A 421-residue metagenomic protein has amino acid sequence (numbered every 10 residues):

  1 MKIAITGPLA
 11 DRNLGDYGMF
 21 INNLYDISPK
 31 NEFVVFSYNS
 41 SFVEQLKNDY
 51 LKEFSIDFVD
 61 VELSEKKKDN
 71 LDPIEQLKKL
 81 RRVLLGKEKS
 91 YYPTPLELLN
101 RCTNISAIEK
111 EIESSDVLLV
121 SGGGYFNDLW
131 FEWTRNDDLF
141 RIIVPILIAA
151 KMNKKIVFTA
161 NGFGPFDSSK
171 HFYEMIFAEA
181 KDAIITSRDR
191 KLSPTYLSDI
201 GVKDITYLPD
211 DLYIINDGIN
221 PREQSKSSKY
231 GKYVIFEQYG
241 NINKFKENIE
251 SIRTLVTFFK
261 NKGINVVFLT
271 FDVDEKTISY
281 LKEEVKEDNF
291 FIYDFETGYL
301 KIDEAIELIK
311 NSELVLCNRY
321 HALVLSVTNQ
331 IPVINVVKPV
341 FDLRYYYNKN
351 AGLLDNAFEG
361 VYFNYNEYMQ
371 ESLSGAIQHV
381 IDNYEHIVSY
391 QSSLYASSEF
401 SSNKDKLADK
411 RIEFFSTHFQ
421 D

Functional and structural regions predicted by a protein language model:
M1-D421: Active-site anion-handling motifs in enzyme catalytic cores
